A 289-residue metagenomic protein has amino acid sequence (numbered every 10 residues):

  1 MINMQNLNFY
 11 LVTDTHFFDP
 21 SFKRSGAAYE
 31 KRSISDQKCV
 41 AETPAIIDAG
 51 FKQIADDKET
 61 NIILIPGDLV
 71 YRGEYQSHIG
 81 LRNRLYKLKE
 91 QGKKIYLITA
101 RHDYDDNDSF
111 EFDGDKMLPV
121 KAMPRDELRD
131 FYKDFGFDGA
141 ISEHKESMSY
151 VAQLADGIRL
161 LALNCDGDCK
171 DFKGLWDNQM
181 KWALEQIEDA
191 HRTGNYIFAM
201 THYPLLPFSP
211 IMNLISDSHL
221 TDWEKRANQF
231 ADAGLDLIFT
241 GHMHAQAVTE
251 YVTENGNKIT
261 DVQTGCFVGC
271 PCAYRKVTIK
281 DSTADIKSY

Functional and structural regions predicted by a protein language model:
M1-Y75: N-terminal active-site segment of His-dependent metallophosphoesterases
I2-Y10, D19-S21, S147-A162, R192 (+3 more regions): Beta-strand-turn-beta hairpins that frame and shape the catalytic cleft of phosphate-ester-processing enzymes
D14, I63, D68, L81 (+6 more regions): Divalent metal-coordination and catalytic microenvironments
F18-S21, Y71-G73, R101-S109, D168-D171 (+3 more regions): Active-site environment of divalent metal-dependent phosphoester hydrolases
V40-I47, Y71-E74, H78, F172-M180 (+2 more regions): Solvent-exposed, acidic/flexible segments
K52-I62, K94, R159-L161, K170-T260: His/acidic metal-ligating clusters that form di-metal
Y75, G80-E188, N255, K276: Extended active-site neighborhood of metal-dependent phosphoesterases/phosphodiesterases
L154, N255-Y289: Binuclear metal-dependent phosphoesterase catalytic core
